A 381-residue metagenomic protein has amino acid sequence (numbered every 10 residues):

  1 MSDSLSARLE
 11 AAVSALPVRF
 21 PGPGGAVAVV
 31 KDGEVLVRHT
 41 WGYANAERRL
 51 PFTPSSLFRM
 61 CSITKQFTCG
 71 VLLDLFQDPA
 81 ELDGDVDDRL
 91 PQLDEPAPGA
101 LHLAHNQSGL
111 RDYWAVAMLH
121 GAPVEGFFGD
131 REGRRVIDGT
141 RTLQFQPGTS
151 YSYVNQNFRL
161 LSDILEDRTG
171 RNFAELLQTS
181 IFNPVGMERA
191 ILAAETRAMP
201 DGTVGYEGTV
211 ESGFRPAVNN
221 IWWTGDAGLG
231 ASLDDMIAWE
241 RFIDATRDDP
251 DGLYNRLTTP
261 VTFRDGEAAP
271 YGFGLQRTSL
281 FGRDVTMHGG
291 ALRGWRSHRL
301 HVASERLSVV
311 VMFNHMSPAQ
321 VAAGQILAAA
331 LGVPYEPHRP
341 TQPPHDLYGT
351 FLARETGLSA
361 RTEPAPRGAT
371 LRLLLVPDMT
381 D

Functional and structural regions predicted by a protein language model:
M1-T40, E166-D167, R171, E175-T179 (+2 more regions): Catalytic loop of the DD-peptidase/beta-lactamase superfamily, centered on the K-T-G motif and neighboring
D3, R19-G25, K31-E34, Y43-N155 (+3 more regions): Active-site-proximal loop and beta-strand segments within enzyme catalytic domains
R8-A12, D85, L160: Short, conserved clusters of charged catalytic residues that mark active-site and nucleotide-handling motifs
L36-V37, L93-A100, S108-V116, P184-A194 (+2 more regions): Secretory-pathway/luminal and periplasmic proteins that interact with or process carbohydrate-rich
L110, F158, H315-S317: Solvent-exposed loop/turn segments at secondary-structure junctions within structured extracellular/periplasmic domains
Q178, A190, T196-A198: Non-cleavable N-terminal signal-anchor transmembrane helices
